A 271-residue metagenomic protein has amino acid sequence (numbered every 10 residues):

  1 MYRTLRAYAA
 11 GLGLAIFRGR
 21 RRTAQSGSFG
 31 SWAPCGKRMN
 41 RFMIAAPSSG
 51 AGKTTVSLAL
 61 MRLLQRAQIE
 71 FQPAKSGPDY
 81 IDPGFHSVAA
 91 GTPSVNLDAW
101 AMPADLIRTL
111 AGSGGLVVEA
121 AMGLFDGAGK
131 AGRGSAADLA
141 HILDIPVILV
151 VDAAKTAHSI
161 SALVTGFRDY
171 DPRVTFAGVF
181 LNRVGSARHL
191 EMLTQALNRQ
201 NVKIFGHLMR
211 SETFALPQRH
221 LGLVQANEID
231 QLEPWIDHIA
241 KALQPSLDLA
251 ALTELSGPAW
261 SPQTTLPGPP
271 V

Functional and structural regions predicted by a protein language model:
L5, L12-L14: Leucine-biased recognition of intrinsically disordered, low-complexity hydrophobic segments
G36-A51, T55-L143, V151-G178, A187-E191: ATP-dependent carboxylate-amine ligase catalytic core
V147-V150, F205-H207: Short hydrophobic alpha-helical runs that function as membrane-insertion/retention elements
A157-P267: Internal gly/pro-rich beta-alpha loop/helix module that stabilizes soluble enzyme cofactors or their anionic handles
P270-V271: Acidic, glycine-rich loop-and-beta core segments that form the ion-binding/anion-interacting portion of active sites
